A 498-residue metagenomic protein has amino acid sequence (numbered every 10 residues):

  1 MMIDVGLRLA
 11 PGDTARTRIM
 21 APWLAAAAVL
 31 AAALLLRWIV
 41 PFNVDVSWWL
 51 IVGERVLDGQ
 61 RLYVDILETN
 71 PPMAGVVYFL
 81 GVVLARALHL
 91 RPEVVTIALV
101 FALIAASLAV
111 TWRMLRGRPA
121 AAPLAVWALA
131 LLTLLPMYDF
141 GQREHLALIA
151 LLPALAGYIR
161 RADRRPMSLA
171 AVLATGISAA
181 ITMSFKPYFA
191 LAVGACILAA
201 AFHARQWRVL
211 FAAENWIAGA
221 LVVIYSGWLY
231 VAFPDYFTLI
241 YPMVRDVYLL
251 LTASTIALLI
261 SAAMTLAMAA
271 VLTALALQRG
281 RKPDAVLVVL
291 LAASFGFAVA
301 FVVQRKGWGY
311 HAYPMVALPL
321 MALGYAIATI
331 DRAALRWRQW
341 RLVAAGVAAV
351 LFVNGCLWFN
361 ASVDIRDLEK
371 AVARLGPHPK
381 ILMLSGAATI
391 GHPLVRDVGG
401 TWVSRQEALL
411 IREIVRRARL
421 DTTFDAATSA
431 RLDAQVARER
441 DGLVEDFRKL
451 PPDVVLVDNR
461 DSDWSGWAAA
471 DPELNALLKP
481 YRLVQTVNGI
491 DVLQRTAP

Functional and structural regions predicted by a protein language model:
D4-G6, A192-G219, L277-R281, T329 (+1 more regions): Perimembrane helix-loop-helix junctions
T17-R18, L108-L132, L148-I149, P153 (+1 more regions): Transmembrane-helix signature of polytopic, membrane-embedded enzymes that assemble or transfer cell-envelope glycans
A31, L135, S168-P187, A192-L198 (+1 more regions): Membrane-interface alpha helices of multi-pass inner-membrane proteins
W49-E54, I66-H89, A98, T182: Short hydrophobic/aromatic helix or loop-helix immediately within or flanking a transmembrane segment in polytopic
N70, P187-F189, Y230-P234, A344-A497: Extracytoplasmic
M137-A147, W308-G309: Short acidic/glycine- and proline-prone juxtamembrane loop motifs at membrane-interface regions of multi-pass membrane
I149-A150, L191-A192, R305-R338: Hydrophobic/aromatic-rich transmembrane helices and adjacent perimembrane loops
L152-A174, A201-A204, S261-A262, A269-A285 (+1 more regions): Membrane-interface transmembrane helices that cradle and orient dolichyl/undecaprenyl
